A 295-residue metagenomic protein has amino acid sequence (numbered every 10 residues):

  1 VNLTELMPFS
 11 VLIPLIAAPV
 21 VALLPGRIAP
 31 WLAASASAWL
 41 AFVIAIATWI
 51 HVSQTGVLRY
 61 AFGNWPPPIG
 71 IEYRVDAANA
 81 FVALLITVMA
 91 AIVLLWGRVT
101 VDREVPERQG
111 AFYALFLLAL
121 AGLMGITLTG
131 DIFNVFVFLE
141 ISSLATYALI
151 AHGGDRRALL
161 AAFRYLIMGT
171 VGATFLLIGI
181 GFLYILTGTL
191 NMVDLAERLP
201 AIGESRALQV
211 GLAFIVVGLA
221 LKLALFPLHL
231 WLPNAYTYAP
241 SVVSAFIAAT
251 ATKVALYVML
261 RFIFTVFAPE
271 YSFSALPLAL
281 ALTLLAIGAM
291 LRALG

Functional and structural regions predicted by a protein language model:
V1-P8, P19-A114, V193-E197: Transmembrane helix-loop-helix hairpins at membrane boundaries of multipass inner-membrane proteins
E5, S10-V11, L15-I16, A22-L23 (+3 more regions): Hydrophobic alpha-helical transmembrane segments of integral membrane proteins, especially lipid-exposed positions
P8-V11, L15, A34-A45, A80-A83 (+5 more regions): Residues within membrane-spanning alpha-helices of integral membrane proteins, especially the hydrophobic core/packing
L12-I28, L144-L159: Cytoplasmic juxtamembrane interface segments
I92-D102, G110, L118-F133, A145-G295: Hydrophobic transmembrane alpha-helices and their helix-loop junctions in integral membrane proteins
E140: Short phosphate-coordinating micro-motif centered on Lys-Gly-acidic
